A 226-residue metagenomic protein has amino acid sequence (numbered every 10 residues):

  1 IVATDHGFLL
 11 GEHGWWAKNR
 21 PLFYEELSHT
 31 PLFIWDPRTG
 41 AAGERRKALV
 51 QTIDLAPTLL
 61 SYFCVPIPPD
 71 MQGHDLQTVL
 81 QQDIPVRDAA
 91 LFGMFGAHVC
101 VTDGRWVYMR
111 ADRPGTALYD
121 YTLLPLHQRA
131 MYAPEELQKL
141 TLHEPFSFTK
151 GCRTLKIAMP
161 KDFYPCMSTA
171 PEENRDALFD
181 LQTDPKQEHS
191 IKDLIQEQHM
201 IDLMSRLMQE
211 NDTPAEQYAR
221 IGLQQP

Functional and structural regions predicted by a protein language model:
I1-E44, Q51, R87-D88: Histidine-centered active-site microenvironments of extracellular/periplasmic hydrolases and transferases
F23, R45-T52, P69, S168-P171 (+1 more regions): Aromatic-acidic/polar surface patches that form glycan- and anion
E25, F95-K192: C-terminal, low-complexity/hydrophilic appendages and adjacent surface loops of extracellular/periplasmic anionic
L27-S28, V50-P57, H74, E173-D176 (+3 more regions): A structural signal for well-ordered alpha-helical segments within the folded catalytic domains of diverse enzymes
G43-D103: Polar, surface-exposed loop/tail segments that function as active-site lids or cofactor/substrate-recognition elements
A56-L60, C64, Q77, M109 (+3 more regions): Non-transmembrane alpha-helical segments in soluble domains of secreted/periplasmic/extracellular proteins
R87-L91, L194, L203, Y218 (+1 more regions): WW-domain-binding short linear motifs
